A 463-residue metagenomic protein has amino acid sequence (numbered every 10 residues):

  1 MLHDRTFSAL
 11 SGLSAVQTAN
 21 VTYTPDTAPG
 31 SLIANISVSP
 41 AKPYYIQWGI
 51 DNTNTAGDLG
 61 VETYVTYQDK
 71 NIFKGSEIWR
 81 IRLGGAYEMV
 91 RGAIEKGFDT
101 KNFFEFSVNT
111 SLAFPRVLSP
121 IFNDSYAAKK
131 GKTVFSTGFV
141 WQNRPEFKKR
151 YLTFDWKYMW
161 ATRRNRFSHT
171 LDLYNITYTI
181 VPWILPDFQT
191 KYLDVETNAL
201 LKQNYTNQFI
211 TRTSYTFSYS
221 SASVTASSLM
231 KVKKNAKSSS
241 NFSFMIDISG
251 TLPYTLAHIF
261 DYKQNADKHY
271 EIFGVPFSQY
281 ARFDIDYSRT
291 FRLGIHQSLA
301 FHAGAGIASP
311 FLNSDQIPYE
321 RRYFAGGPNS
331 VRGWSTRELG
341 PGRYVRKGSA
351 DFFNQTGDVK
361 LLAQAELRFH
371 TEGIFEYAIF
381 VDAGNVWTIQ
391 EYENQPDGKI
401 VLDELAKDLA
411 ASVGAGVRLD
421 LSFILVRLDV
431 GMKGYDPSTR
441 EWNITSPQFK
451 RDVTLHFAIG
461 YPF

Functional and structural regions predicted by a protein language model:
M1, Y45, I94, D99-G304: Transmembrane beta-strand segments of outer-membrane beta-barrel domains in Gram-negative and organellar OMPs
M1-N54, A281, G306: Periplasmic polypeptide-binding modules associated with outer-membrane biogenesis and secretion
S14, T27-P29, A56-G60, K74 (+12 more regions): Transmembrane beta-barrel outer-membrane domains
T22, Y44-N54, T63-V65, D69 (+5 more regions): Transmembrane beta-strand segments that form the barrel wall of outer-membrane beta-barrel proteins
L32, S298-F380, T388-Q390: Extracytoplasmic gating/loop element in the C-terminal half of outer-membrane beta-barrel translocons and assembly
P40-K42, N71-F73, R116-L118, W160-T162 (+5 more regions): Outer-membrane beta-barrel strand-turn architecture
R91-E95, K149, R166-S168, Y254-F260 (+3 more regions): Outer-membrane beta-barrel and related beta-rich outer-membrane complex signature in Gram-negative bacteria
L419-F423, K450-F463: Outer-membrane beta-barrel "beta-signal"
